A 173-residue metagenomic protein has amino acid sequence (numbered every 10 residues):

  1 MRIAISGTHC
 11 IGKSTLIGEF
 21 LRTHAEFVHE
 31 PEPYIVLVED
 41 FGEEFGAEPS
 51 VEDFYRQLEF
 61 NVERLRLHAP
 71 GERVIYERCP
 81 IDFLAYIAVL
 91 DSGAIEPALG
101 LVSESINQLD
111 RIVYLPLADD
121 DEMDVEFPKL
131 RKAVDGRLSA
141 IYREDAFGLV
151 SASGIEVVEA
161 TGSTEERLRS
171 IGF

Functional and structural regions predicted by a protein language model:
M1-R2: Pre-Walker A (Motif I) flank of P-loop NTPase domains
I5: Hydrophobic anchor at the beta1->P-loop junction of P-loop NTPases
H9: The conserved Walker
K13: Conserved lysine of the Walker
G18-R64: Conserved substrate/cofactor phosphate-moiety recognition/catalytic segment in nucleotide-dependent phosphotransferases
E32, E77-I81, V113-D119: Short loop/turn segments at strand-loop or loop-helix junctions that form parts of catalytic or ligand-binding pockets
F54-N107: Glycine-rich phosphate-binding loop used to anchor ATP phosphates in small-molecule kinases, encompassing both
L90-A146, G154-G162: A glycine- and Lys/Arg-enriched "phosphate-lid" helix/loop adjacent to the NTP-binding pocket of small-molecule kinases
